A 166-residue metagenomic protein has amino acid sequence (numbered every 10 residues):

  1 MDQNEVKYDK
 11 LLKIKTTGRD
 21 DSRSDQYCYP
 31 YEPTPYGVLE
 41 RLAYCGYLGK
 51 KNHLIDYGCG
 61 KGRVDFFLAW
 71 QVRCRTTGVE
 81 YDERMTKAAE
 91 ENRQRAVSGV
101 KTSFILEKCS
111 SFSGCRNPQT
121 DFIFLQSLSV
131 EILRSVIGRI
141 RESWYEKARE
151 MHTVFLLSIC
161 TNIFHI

Functional and structural regions predicted by a protein language model:
M1-G49: S-adenosyl-L-methionine
K51-G60: Conserved class I S-adenosyl-L-methionine
G62-F66: Glycine-rich SAM-binding Motif I of class I
D82: Conserved SAM/SAH-binding beta-strand->alpha-helix loop
A89-E90: Conserved SAM-binding loop
G99-C109: Conserved SAM-binding strand-loop segment of SAM-dependent methyltransferases
Q119-R134: A short SAM/SAH-binding and catalytic strip from SAM-dependent methyltransferases
E131-I166: C-terminal substrate-binding/active-site "lid" region of AdoMet-derived donor-dependent transferases
